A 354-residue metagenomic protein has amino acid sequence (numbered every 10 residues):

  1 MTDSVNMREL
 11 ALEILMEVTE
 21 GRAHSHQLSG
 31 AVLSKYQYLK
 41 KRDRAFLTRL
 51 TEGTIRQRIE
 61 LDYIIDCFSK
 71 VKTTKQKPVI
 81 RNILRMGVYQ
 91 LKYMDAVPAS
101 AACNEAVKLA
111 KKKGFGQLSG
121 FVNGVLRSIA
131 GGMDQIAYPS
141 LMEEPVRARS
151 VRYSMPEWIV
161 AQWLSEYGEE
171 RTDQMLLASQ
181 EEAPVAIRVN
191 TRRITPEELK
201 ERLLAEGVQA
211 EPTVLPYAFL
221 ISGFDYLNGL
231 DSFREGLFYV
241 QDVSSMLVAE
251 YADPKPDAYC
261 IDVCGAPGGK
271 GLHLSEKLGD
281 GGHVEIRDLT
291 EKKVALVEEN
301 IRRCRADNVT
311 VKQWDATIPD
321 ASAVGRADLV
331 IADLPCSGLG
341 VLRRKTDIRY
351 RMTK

Functional and structural regions predicted by a protein language model:
M1-K354: S-adenosylmethionine
